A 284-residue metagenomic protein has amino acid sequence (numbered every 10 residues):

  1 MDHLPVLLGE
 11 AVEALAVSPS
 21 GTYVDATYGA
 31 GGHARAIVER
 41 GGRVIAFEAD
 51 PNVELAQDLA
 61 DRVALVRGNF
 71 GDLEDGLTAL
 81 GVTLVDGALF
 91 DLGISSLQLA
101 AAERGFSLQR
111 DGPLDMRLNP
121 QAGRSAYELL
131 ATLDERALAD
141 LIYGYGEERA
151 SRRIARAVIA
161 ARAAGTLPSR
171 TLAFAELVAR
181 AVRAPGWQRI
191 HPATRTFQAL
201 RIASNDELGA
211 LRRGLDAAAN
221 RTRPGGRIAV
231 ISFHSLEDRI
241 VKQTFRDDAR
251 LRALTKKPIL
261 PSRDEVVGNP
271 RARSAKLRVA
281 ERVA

Functional and structural regions predicted by a protein language model:
M1-A284: S-adenosyl-L-methionine-dependent methyltransferase catalytic core, i.e., the SAM/SAH-binding region
